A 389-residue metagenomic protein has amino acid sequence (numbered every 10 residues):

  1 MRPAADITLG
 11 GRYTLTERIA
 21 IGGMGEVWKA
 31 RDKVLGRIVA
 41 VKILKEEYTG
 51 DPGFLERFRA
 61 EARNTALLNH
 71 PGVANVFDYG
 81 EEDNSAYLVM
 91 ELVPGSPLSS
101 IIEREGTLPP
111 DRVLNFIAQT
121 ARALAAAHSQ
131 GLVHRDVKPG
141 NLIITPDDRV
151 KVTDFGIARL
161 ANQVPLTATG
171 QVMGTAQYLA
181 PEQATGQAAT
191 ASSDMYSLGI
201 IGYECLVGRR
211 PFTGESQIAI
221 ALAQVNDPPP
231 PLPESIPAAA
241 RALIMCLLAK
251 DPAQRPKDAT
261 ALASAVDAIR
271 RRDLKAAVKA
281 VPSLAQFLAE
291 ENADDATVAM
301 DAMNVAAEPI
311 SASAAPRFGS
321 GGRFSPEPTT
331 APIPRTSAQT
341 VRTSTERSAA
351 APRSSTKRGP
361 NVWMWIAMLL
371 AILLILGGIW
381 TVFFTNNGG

Functional and structural regions predicted by a protein language model:
M1-M300, N304-V305: Eukaryotic protein kinase
D294-G389: C-terminal or otherwise distal, non-catalytic regulatory regions appended to signaling enzyme catalytic cores
